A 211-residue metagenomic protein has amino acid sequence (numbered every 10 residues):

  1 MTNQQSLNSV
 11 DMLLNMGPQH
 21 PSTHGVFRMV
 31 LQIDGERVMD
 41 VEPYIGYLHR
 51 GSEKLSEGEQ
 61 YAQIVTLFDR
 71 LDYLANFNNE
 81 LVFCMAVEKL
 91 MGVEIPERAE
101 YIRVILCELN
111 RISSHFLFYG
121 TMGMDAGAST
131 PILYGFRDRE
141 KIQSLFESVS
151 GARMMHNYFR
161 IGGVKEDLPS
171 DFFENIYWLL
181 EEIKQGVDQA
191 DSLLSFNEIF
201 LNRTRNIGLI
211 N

Functional and structural regions predicted by a protein language model:
T2-R28, Q32-N211: Active-site bordering "gate/hinge" segments that shape substrate access to catalytic or cofactor-binding pockets
